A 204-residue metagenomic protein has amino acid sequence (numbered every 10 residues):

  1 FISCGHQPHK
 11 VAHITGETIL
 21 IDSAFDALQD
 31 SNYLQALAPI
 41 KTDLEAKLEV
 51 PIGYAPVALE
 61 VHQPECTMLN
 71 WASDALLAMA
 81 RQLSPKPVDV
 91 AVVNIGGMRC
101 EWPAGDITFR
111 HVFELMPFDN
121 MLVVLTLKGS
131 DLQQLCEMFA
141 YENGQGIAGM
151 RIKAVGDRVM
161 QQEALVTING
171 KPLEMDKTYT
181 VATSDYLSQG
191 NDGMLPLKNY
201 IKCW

Functional and structural regions predicted by a protein language model:
I2-S3: C-terminal motif of bacterial Sec signal peptides marking the signal peptidase cleavage site
H6-D22, S73, L77-M79, P85-A91 (+1 more regions): Feature captures C-terminal
D26-V50: Post-signal-peptide N-terminal segment of Sec-exported extracytoplasmic proteins
D30, Q63-C66, T108, S184: Alpha-helix initiation/capping motif
D30-Y33, L37, E65, L69-S73 (+1 more regions): Generic structural signal for well-ordered, non-membrane alpha-helical segments in soluble metabolic enzymes
A46-Q63, L195-I201: Acidic/histidine-rich, surface-exposed loop or edge segments in extracytoplasmic proteins
L59-T67, D119-V123: Generic amphipathic alpha-helical segments used as scaffolds and interaction surfaces in large, multi-domain proteins
